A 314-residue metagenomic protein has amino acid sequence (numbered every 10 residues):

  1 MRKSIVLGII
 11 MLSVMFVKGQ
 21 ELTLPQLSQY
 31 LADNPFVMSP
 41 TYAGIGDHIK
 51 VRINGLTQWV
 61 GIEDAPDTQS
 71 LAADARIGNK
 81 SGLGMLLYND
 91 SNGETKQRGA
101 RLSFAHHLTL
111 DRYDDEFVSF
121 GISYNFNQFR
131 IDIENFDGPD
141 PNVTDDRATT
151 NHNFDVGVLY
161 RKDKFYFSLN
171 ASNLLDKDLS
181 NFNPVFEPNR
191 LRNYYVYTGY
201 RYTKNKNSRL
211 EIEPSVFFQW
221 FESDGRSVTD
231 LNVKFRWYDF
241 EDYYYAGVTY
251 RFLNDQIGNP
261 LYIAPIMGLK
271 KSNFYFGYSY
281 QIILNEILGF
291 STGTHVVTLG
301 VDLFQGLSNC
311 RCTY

Functional and structural regions predicted by a protein language model:
M1-S4, L110-R112: Positively charged n-region of N-terminal signal peptides that target proteins for export
S4-V14: Sec-dependent N-terminal signal peptides
M15-G19: Sec/Tat signal peptide C-region and signal peptidase I cleavage site
Q20-Y314: Subset of outer-membrane beta-barrel
